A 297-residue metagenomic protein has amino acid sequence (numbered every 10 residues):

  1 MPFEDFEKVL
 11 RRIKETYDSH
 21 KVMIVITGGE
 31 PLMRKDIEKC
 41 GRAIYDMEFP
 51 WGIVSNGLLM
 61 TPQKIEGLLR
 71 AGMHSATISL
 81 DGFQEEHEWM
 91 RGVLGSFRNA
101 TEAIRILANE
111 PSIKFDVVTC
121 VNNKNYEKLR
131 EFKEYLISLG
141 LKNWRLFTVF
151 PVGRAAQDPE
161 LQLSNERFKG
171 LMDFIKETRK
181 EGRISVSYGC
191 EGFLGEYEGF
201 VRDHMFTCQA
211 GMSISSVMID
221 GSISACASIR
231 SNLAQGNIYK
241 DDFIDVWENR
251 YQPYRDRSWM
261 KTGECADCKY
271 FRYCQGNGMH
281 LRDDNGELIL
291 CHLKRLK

Functional and structural regions predicted by a protein language model:
M1, K35, G95, K124-E127 (+1 more regions): Residue-level signal for the nucleotide or nucleotide-sugar donor/cofactor binding architecture
M1-S75: Conserved alpha-helical substructure of the radical SAM core
T16, H20-T27, S213-G221, C268: N-terminal pre-triad scaffold of radical SAM enzymes
G28, L80, T148, R272 (+1 more regions): Residues that line or immediately flank small-molecule/substrate-binding pockets and catalytic motifs
R70-I214, I219-S224, S228-A234: Radical SAM enzyme [4Fe-4S]-AdoMet core and its adjacent flexible, acidic and glycine-rich loops/tails across
S228-K297: Flexible mid-to-C-terminal extensions adjoining Fe-S/redox cofactors in radical SAM and related proteins
